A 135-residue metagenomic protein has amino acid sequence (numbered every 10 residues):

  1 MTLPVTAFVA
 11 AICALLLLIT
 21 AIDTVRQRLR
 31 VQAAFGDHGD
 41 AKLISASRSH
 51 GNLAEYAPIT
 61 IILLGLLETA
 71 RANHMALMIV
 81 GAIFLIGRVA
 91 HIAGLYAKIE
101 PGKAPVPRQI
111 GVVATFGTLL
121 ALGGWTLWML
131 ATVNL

Functional and structural regions predicted by a protein language model:
L3-A33: N-terminal signal-anchor transmembrane alpha helix
C13-L16, T20, L64, I83 (+2 more regions): Membrane-embedded alpha-helical transmembrane segments of multi-pass integral membrane proteins
I22-S47, K98: Cytosolic, membrane-interface loops and tails of multi-pass inner-membrane proteins
D37-G51, K103-V112: Juxtamembrane helix-capping/reentrant segments at transmembrane boundaries
N52-L64, L119-L120: Core segments of transmembrane alpha-helices that mediate helix-helix packing or line hydrophobic substrate/ligand
G65-G87: Short alpha-helical packing/oligomerization segments
I92-T118: Interfacial loop-to-transmembrane junctions
G123-L135: Juxtamembrane boundary at the C-terminal end of a transmembrane helix
